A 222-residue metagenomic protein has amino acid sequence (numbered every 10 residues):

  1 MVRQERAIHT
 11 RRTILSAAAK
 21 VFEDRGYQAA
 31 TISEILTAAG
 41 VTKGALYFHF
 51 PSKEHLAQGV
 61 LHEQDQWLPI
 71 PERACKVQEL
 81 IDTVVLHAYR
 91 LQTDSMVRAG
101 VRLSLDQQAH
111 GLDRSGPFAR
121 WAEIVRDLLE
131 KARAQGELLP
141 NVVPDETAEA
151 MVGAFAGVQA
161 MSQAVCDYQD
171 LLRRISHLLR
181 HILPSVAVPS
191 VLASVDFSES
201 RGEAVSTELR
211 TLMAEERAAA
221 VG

Functional and structural regions predicted by a protein language model:
M1-R25, A29-V41, P51-Q58: Basic, helix-initiating cap at the start of DNA-binding domains
G44: Key DNA-contact positions within bacterial/archaeal DNA-binding proteins
G59, L68-V97, A148: Hydrophobic alpha-helical connector segments
Q64: Conserved phosphoryl-transfer catalytic core
Q78, D82, L86, R90 (+3 more regions): C-terminal peripheral helix-coil segments that are non-catalytic and often amphipathic
Y89-L138: Short secondary-structure transition hinges
A99-S104, M151, F155, I182: Short alpha-helical scaffolding segments that buttress acidic/His motifs in well-ordered protein cores
W121-A148, A154, M161-C166: Hydrophobic alpha-helical bundle segments that form small-molecule/ligand-binding pockets
